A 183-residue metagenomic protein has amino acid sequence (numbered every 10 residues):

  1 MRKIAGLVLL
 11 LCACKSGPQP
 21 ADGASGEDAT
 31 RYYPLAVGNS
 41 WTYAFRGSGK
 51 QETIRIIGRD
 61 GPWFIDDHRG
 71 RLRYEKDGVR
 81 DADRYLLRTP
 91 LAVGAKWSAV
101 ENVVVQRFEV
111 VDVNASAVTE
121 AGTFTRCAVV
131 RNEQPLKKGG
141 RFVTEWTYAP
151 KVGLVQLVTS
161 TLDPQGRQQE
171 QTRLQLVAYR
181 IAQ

Functional and structural regions predicted by a protein language model:
R2-L7: Sec-dependent signal peptide recognition, specifically the positively charged N-region followed immediately by
L11-A13: C-terminal motif of bacterial Sec signal peptides marking the signal peptidase cleavage site
K15-Q183: Conserved functional acidic sites
